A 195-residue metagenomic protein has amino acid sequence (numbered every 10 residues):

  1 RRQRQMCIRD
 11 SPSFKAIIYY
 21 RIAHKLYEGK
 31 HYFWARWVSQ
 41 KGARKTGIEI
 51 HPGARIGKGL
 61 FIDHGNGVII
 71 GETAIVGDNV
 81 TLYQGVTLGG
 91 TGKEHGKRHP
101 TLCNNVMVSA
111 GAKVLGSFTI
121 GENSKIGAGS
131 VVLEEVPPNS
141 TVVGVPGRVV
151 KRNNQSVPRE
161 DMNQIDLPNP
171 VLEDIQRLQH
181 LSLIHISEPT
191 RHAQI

Functional and structural regions predicted by a protein language model:
R2-K45: A transmembrane-helix-recognition feature enriched in membrane-embedded lipid enzymes and envelope glyco-/phospholipid
Q3-C7, E188-T190, I195: Short, small-residue-biased leader/transition segments that mark boundaries at the very start of proteins
P12, E135-P137, T190: Short, proline-centered helix/strand-breaking motifs
I17, F33, I75, P170-E173: Charged, alpha-helix-enriched surfaces in structured cytosolic catalytic cores of large nucleotide-utilizing machines
A43-V150: Structural signal for interior beta-strand "rungs" in well-ordered beta-sheet cores of soluble enzyme domains
K97-S109, K113-V114, V145-L183, S187 (+1 more regions): C-terminal segments of enzyme domains that contribute to small-molecule binding surfaces
